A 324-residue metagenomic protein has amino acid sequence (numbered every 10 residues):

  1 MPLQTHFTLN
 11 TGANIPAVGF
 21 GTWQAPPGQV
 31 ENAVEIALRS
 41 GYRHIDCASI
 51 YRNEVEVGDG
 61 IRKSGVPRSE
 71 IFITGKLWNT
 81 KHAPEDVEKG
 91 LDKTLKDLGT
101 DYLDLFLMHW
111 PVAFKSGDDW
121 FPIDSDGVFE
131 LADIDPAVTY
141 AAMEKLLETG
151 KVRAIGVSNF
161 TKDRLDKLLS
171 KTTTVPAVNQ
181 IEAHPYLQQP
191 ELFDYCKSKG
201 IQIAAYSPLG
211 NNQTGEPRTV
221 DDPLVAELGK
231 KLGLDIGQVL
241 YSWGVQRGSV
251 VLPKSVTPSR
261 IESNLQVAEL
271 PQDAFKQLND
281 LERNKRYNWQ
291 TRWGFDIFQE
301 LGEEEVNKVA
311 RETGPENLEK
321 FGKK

Functional and structural regions predicted by a protein language model:
M1-I71, E88-K89, L209-N212, V306 (+1 more regions): N-terminal binding-site loop/beta-alpha segment at the start of enzyme catalytic domains that lines or forms
Q4, V34, E54-I61, L91-L95 (+4 more regions): Generic structural signal for well-ordered alpha-helices, preferentially at hydrophobic/aromatic core positions
N10, G58-R68, L95-G99, L169-T172 (+1 more regions): Acidic (Asp/Glu)-rich catalytic clusters
P16-G28, L77-P84, G127-A132: Active-site mouth loops of central-metabolism enzymes
R43, D101-D104, R153, A177: Short acidic/polar active-site loop segments enriched in Thr and Asp
R68-K81, L105-P111, E182-A183: A short, structured active-site edge motif that brings together acidic residues
N79, V112-K324: Beta/alpha (TIM)-barrel catalytic core signal, keyed to glycine-rich beta->alpha loops juxtaposed to Asp/Glu that bind
V87-M108, K145-T149: CE4/NodB-like, metal-dependent polysaccharide N-deacetylase domain that modifies extracellular/periplasmic N-acetylated
